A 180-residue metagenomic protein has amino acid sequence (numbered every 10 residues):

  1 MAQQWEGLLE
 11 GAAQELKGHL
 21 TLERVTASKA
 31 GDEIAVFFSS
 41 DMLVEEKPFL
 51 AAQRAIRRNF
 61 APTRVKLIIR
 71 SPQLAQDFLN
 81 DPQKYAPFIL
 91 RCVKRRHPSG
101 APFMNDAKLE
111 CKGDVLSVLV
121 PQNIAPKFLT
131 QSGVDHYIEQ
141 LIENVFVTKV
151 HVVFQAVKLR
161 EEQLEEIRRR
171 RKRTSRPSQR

Functional and structural regions predicted by a protein language model:
M1-R180: Intrinsically disordered, low-complexity basic tails and flexible linkers associated with large NTP-driven
